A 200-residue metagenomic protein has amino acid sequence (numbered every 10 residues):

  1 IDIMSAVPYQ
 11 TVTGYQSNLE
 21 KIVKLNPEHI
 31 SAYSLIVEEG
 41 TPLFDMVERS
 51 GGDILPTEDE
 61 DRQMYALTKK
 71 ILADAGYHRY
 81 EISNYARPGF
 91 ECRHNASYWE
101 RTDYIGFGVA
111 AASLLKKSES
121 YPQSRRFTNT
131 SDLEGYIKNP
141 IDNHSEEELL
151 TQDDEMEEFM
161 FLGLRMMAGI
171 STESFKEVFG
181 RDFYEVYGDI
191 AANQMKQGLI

Functional and structural regions predicted by a protein language model:
I1-R181: C-terminal scaffold of the Radical SAM
L19, A191-A192: Short, hydrophobic-biased segments on the C-terminal half of alpha helices that form "recognition helices"
Y187: Acidic-enriched catalytic cores of C-N bond-cleaving enzymes acting on peptides and small amides
M195-I200: A short, conserved structural fragment
